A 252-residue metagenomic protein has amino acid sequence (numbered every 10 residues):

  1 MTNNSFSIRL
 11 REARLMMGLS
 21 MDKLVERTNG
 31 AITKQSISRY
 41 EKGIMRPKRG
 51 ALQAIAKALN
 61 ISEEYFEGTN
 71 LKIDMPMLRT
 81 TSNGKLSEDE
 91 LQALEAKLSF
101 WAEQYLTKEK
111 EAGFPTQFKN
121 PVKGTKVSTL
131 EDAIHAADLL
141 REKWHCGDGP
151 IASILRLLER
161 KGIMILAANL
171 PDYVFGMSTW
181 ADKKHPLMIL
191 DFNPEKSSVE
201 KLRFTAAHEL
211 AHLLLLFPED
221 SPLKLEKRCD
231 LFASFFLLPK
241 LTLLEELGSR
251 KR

Functional and structural regions predicted by a protein language model:
M1-R252: Short juxta-domain linker segments that transition from a proline/glycine-rich, charged coil into a short amphipathic
